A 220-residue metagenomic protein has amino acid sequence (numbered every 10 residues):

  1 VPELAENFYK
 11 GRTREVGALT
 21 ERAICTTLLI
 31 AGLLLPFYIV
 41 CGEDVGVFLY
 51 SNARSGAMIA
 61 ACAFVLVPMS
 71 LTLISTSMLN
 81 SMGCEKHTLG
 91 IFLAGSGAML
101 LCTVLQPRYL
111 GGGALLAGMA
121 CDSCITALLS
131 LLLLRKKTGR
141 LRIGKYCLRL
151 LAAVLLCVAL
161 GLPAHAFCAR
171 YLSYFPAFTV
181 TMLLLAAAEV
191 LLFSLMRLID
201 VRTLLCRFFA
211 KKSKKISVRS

Functional and structural regions predicted by a protein language model:
V1-R12, G17-I24: Helix-loop junctions and terminal segments of transmembrane helices in multi-pass membrane transport/translocation
E21, Y38-M69: Interfacial segments at transmembrane-helix termini and the short loops linking adjacent helices
A23-V40, Y109, G113-T138, L150-V154 (+2 more regions): Short alpha-helical transmembrane segments in multi-pass integral membrane proteins
T27, I59-C62, L66, F92-L93 (+1 more regions): Residue-level recognition of transmembrane alpha-helices in multi-pass small-molecule transporters/permeases
L35-V40, F48, A61, L100 (+5 more regions): Membrane-embedded alpha-helical segments of multi-pass transporters/permeases
F64-A94, Y109: Membrane-interface junctions at transmembrane-helix termini in multi-pass inner-membrane proteins
E85-K86, L93-L128, L132, K136 (+2 more regions): Membrane-interface helix-loop junctions in multi-pass transport and translocation proteins
H165-S220: Membrane-proximal transmembrane or re-entrant/amphipathic helices at the cytosolic face
